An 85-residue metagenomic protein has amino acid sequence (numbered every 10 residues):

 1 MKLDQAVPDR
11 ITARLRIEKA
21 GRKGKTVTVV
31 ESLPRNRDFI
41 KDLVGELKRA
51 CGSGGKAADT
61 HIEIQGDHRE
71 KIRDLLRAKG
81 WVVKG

Functional and structural regions predicted by a protein language model:
M1-A50, K56-A58, E70-G85: Long, charged, low-complexity intrinsically disordered regions
H61-G66: A generic structural motif
